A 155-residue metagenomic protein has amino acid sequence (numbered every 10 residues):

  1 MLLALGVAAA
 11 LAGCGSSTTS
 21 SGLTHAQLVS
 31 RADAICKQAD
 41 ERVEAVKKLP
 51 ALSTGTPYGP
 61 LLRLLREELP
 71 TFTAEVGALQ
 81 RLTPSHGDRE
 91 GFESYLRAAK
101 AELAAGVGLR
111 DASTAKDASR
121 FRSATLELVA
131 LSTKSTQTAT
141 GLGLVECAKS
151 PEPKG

Functional and structural regions predicted by a protein language model:
M1-L3: Bacterial N-terminal signal peptides that target proteins for export
A10-G13: C-terminal motif of bacterial Sec signal peptides marking the signal peptidase cleavage site
G15-S17: Bacterial signal peptide processing site
T24-S113, R120-K154: Alpha-helical segments in soluble extracytoplasmic regions
